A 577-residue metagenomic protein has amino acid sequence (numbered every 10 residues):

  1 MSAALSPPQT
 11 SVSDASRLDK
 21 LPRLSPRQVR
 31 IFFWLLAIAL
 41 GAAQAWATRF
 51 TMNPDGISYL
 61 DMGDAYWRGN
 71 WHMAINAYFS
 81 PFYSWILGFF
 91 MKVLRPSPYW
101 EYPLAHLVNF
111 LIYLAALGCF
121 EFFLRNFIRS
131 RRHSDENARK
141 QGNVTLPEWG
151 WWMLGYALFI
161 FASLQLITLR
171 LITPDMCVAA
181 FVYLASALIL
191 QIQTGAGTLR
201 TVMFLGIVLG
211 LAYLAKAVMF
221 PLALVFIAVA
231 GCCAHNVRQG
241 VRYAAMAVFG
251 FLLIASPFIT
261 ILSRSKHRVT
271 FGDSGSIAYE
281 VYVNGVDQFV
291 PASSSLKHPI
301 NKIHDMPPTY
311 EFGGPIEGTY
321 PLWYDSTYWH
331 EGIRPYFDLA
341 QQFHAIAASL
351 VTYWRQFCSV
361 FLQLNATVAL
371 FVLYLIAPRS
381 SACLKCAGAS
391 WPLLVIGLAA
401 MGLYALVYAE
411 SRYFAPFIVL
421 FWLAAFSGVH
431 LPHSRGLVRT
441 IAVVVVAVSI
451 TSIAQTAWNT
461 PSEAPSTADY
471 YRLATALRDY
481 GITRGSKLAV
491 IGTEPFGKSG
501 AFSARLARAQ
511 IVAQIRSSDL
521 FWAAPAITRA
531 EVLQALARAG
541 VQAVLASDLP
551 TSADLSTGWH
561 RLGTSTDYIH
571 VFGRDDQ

Functional and structural regions predicted by a protein language model:
S16, P221-L252, S265, L423 (+1 more regions): Perimembrane helix-loop-helix junctions
T48-M62, M73-F90, P96-P103, K266-D273 (+1 more regions): Extracytoplasmic catalytic/substrate-binding loops of multi-pass membrane glycan-assembly enzymes
P54, F79, I167-V178: Short acidic/glycine- and proline-prone juxtamembrane loop motifs at membrane-interface regions of multi-pass membrane
L107-N143, L184: Transmembrane-helix motifs of polytopic, lipid-linked glycan transferases
V144-L146, A185-V202, A212, A230-A234: Membrane-interface transmembrane helices that cradle and orient dolichyl/undecaprenyl
F161, L188, T201-A217, A223 (+3 more regions): Membrane-interface alpha helices of multi-pass inner-membrane proteins
N284-A382, Q514-S517: Lumenal/periplasmic acceptor-binding loop at the mouth of the active site in multi-pass, GT-C-fold membrane enzymes
K302, T467-A468, T475-S518, Q542-P550: Short periplasmic/luminal acceptor-recognition loop of GT-C membrane glycosyltransferases, typified by
